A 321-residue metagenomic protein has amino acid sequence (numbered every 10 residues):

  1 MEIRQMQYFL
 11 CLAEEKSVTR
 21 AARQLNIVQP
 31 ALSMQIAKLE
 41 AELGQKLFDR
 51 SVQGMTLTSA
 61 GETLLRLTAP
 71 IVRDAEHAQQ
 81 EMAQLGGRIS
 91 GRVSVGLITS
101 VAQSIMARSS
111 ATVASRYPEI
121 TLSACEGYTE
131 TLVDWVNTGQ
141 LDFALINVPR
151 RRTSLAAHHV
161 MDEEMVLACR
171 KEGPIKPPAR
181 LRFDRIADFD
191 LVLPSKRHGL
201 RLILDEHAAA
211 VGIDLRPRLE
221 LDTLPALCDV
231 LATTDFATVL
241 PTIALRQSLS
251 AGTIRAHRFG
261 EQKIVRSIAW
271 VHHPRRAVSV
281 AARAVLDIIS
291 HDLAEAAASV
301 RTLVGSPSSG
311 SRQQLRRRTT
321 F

Functional and structural regions predicted by a protein language model:
C11-V28, G44: Short helix-boundary/capping micro-motifs
E40-E62: A short LG(V/I)-centered, amphipathic sequence patch enriched for acidic residue(s) preceding the LG motif
E42-L43, L64-G86, S109: Alpha-helical linker/hinge and terminal dimerization helices associated with HTH transcriptional regulators
R88-T153, L221-T223: Central regulatory/effector-binding core of bacterial HTH transcription factors
I105, R255-S299: A late-sequence structural motif
Y128-V133, N137-L141, I146-N147, R197-R255 (+2 more regions): Hydrophobic hinge/microswitch elements
R152-L191: Flexible hinge/capping segments at coil-to-helix
I175-P177, R182, D190-V211, V278-I288 (+1 more regions): Secondary-structure junction motif
